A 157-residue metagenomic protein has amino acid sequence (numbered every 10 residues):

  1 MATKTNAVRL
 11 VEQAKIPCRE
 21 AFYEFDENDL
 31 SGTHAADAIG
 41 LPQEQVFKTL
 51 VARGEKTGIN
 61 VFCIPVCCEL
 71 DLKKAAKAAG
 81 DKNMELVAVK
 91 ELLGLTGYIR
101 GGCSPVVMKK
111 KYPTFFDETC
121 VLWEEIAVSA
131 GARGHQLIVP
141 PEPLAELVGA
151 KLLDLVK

Functional and structural regions predicted by a protein language model:
M1-K157: Extended, low-hydrophobicity, polar/charged segments
